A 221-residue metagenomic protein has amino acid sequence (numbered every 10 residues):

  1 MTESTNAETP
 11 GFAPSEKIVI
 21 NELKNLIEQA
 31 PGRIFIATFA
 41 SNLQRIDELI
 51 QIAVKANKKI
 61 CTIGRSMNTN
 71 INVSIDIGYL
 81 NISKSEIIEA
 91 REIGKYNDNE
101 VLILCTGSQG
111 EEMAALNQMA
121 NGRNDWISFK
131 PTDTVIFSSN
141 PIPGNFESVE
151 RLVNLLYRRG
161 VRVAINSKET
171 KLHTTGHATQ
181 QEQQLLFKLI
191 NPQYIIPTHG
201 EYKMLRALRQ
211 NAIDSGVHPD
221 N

Functional and structural regions predicted by a protein language model:
M1-N221: Acidic/His-rich, metal-assisted hydrolase cores and their charged scaffolds
